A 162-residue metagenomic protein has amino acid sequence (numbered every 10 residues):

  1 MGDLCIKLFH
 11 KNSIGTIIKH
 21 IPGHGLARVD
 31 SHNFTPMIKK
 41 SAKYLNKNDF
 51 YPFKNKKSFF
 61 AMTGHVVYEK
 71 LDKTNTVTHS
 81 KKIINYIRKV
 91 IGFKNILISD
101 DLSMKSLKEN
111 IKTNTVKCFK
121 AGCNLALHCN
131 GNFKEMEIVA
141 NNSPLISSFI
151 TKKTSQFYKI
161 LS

Functional and structural regions predicted by a protein language model:
G2-H10, I17-F149, I160: Second-shell residues forming the walls of enzyme active-site clefts
K152-S162: A short, charged, Gly/Pro-tolerant segment at domain boundaries
